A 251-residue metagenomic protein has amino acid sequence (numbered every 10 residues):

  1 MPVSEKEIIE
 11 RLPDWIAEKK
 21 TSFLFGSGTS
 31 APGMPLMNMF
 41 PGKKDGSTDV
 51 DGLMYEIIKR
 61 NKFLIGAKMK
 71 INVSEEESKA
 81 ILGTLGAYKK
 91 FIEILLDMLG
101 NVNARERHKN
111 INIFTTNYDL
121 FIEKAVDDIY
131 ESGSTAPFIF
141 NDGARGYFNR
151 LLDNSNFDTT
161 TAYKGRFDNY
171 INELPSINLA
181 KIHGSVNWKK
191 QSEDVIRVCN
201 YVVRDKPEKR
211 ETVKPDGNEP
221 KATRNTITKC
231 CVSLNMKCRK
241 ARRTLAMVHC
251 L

Functional and structural regions predicted by a protein language model:
M1-F138: Gly/serine-rich nucleotide phosphate-binding loop at the start of the catalytic core of nucleotide/ADP-ribose-handling
K89-L95, I177, H249-L251: Extended low-polarity, hydrophobic cluster-rich segments
R105-C250: Extended, H/D-rich, highly charged conserved domains that either
